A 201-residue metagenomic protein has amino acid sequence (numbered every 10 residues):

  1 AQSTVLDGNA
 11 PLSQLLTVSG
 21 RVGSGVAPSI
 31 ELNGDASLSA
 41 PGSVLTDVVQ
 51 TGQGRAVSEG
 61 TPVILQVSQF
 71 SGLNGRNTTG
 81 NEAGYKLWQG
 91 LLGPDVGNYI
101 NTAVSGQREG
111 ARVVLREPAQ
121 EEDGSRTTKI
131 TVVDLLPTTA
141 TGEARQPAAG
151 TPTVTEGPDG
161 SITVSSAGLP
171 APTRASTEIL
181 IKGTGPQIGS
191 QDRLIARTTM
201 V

Functional and structural regions predicted by a protein language model:
A1-V201: Cross-family detector of peptidyl-prolyl cis-trans isomerase
